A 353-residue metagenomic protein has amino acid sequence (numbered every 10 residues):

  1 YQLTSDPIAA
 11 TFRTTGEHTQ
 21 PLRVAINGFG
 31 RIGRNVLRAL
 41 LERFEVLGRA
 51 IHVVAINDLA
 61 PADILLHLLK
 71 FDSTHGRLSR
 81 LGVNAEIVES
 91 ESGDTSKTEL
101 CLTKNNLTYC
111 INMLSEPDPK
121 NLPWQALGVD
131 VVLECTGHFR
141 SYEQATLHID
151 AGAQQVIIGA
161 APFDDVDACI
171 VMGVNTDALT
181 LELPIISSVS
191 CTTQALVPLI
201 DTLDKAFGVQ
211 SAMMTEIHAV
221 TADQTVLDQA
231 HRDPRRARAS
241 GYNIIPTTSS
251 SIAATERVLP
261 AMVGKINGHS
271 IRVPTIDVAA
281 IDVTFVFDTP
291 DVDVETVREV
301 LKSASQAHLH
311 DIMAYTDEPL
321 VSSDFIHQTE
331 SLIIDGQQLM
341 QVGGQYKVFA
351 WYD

Functional and structural regions predicted by a protein language model:
L3-I8, F12-P21, G268, A280 (+1 more regions): C-terminal active-site/capping subdomain that shapes the small-molecule cofactor and substrate pocket of enzyme
L3-V226, A230-A237, M340: N-terminal Rossmann-like NAD(P) cofactor-binding subdomain of oxidoreductases, focused on the glycine-rich
L37, T146, V197-D204, T215 (+5 more regions): Predominant activation on well-ordered alpha-helical scaffold segments within soluble catalytic domains
A168, Y242, I281: Small-molecule pocket liners
I170-M172, I185, L227, I244 (+4 more regions): Short clusters of hydrophobic/aromatic residues that line enzyme substrate/ligand-binding pockets
V189-S190, I244-T248, D324, W351: Hydrophobic alpha-helical scaffolding
K205-I276: Acidic, glycine-rich segments within the central catalytic cores of soluble metabolic enzymes that bind/position
